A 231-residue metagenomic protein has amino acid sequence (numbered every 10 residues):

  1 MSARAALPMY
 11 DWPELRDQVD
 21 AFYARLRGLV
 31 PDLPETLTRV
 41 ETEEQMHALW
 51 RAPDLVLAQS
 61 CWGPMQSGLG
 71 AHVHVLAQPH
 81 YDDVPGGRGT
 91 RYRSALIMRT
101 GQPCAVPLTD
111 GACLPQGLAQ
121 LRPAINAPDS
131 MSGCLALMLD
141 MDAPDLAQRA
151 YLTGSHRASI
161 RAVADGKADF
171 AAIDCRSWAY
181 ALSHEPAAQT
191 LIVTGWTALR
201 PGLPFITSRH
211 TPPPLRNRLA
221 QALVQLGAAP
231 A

Functional and structural regions predicted by a protein language model:
S2, Q78-D82, Y92-R93, P186-Q221 (+1 more regions): Periplasmic-binding protein-like
S2-S67: Extracytoplasmic small-molecule ligand-binding "clamshell" domains of the periplasmic binding protein/Venus flytrap
A5-R25, R88-I160, A231: Bilobed "Venus flytrap"/periplasmic-binding protein-like clamshell domains and structurally analogous long
R25, L29-L33, R218, A222-A229: Generic non-transmembrane alpha-helical segments
T36-A48, P79-V84, R149-R161: Short helix-initiation/N-cap motifs at beta->coil->alpha
L49-G117: Acidic, polar ligand-binding/catalytic clefts
S60-G70, A164, D169-Q189: A ligand-binding cleft/hinge motif common to bilobed small-molecule-binding domains
S67-G68, P85-Y92, L135, I160-R161 (+2 more regions): Short, charged, surface-exposed secondary-structure boundary motifs
